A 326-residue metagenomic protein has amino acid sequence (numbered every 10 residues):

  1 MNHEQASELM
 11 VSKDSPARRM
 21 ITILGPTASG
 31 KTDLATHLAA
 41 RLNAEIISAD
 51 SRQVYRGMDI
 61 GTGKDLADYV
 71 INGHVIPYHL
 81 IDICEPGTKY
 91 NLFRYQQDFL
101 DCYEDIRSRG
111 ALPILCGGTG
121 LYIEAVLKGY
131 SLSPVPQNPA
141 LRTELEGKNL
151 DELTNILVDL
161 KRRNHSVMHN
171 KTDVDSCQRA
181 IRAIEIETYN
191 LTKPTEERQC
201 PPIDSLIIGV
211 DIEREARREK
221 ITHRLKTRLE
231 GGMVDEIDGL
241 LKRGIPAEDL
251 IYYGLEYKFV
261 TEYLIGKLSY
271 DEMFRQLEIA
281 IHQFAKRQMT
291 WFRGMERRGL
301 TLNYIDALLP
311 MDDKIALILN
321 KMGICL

Functional and structural regions predicted by a protein language model:
M1-L326: Phosphate/pyrophosphate-binding catalytic cores of soluble transferases and nucleic-acid-acting enzymes
